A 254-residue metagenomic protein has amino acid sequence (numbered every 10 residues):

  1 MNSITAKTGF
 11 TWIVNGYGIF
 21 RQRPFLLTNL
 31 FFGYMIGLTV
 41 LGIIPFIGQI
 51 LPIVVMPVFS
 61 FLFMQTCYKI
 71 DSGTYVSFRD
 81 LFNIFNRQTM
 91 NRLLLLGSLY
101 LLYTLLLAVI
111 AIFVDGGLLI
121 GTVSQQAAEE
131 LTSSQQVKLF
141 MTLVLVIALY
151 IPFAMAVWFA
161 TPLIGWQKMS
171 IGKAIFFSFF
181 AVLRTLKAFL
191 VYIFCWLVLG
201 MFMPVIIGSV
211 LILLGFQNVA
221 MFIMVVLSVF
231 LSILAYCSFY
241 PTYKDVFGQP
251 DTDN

Functional and structural regions predicted by a protein language model:
M1-N254: Hydrophobic alpha-helical membrane segments
